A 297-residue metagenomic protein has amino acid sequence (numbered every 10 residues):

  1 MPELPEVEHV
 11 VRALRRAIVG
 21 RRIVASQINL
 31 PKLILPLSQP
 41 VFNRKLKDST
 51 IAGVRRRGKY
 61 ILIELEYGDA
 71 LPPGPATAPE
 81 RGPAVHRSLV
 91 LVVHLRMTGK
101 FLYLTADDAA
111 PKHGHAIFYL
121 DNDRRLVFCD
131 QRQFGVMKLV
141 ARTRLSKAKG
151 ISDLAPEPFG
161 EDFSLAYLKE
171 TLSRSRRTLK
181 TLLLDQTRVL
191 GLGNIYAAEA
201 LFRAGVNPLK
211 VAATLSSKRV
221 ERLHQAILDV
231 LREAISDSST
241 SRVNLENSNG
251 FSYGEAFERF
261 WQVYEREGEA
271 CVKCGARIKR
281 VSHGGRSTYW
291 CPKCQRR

Functional and structural regions predicted by a protein language model:
M1-G74, P83-M137: Gly/Gly-Pro- and Ser/Thr-rich, intrinsically disordered tail segments characteristic of DNA damage-repair and tolerance
P2, E6, G160, R219: Catalytic cores of large soluble enzymes that bind and process phosphate-bearing ligands
R22-F42, R55, Y167-R297: Basic, nucleic-acid-binding surfaces and adjacent catalytic neighborhoods in DNA/RNA-processing proteins
R87-G191, Y196-R203, V211: Phosphate/anion-contacting hairpin/loop surfaces
